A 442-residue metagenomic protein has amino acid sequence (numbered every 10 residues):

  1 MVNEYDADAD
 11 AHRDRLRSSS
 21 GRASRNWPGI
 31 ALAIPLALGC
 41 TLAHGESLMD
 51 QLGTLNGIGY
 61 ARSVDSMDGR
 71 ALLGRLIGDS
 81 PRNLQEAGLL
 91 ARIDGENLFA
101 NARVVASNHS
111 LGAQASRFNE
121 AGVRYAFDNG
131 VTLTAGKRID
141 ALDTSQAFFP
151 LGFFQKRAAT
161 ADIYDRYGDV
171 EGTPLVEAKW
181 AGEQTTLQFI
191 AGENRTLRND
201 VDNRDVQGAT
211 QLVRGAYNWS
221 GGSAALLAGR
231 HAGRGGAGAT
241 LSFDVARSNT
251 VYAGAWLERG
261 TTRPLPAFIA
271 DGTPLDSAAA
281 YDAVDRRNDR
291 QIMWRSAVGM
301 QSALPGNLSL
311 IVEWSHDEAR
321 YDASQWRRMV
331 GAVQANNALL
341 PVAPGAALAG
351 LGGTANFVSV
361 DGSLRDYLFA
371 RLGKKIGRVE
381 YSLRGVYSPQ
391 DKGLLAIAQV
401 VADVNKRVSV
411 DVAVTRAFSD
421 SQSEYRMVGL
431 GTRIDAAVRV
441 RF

Functional and structural regions predicted by a protein language model:
E46-A71, N97-A100, T185-T186, A224: Transmembrane beta-strand segments of Gram-negative outer membrane beta-barrel proteins
A61-M67, G95-N97, V104-S110, I139-A141 (+11 more regions): Transmembrane beta-strands of outer-membrane beta-barrel pores
D79-A87, A115-N119, V170-P174, A181 (+6 more regions): Residues that define the transmembrane beta-barrel architecture of outer-membrane proteins
Q85, A91-N194, Y217, S419: Outer membrane beta-barrel
G88-R92, A121-R124, E177-K179, R214-A216 (+7 more regions): Outer-membrane beta-barrel architecture
E96-A102, G130-L133, Q184-F189, W219-L226 (+4 more regions): Repeated loop/turn-to-beta-strand initiation elements of outer-membrane beta-barrel proteins
Q146-P150, T250-G373, L383-G385, Y425-M427: Extracellular/periplasmic loop regions
L368-A370, K374, A402, S409 (+2 more regions): Outer-membrane beta-barrel "beta-signal"
